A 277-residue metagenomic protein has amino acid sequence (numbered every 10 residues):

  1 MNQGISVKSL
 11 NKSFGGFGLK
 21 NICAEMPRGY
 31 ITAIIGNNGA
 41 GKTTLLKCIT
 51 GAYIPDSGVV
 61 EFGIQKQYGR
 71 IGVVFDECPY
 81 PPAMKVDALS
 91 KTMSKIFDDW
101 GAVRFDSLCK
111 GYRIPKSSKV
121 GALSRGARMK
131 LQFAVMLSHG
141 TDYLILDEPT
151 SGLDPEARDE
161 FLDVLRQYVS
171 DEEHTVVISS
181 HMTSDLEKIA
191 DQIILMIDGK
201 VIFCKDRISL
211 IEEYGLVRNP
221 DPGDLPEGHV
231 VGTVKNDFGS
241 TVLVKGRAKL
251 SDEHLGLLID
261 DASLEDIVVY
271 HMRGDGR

Functional and structural regions predicted by a protein language model:
I5, L19-N21, Y68: Conserved structural motif at the start of ABC-family nucleotide-binding domains
I35-N37: The feature captures the beta-strand-to-loop junction immediately N-terminal to the Walker
G51, P55-G69: Conserved ABC transporter NBD signature motif
V73-Q132: ABC-family P-loop ATPase nucleotide-binding domains
L144-E148: Catalytic Walker B motif of ABC-type/P-loop ATPase nucleotide-binding domains
P155-A157: Helix N-cap at the start of a conserved alpha-helix in ABC-type nucleotide-binding domains
L162-V244: ABC transporter nucleotide-binding domain
V230-R277: C-terminal coupling/interaction segments
